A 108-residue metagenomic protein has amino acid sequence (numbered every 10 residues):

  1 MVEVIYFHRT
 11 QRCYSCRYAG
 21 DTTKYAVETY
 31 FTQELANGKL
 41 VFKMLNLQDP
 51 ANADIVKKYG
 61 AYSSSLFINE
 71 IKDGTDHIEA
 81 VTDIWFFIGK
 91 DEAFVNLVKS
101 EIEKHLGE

Functional and structural regions predicted by a protein language model:
M1-T29: Local sequence-structure signature of Cys/Sec-based thiol-disulfide redox active-site neighborhoods
E3-Y6, S65-N69: Soluble periplasmic/extracytoplasmic beta-strand elements of cell-envelope proteins
R9-C16, G20, D49, F87-V95: Solvent-exposed, acidic/flexible segments
T10-R12, L47-N52, K72-T75: Solvent-exposed loop/turn segments at secondary-structure junctions within structured extracellular/periplasmic domains
L35-A51: Thiol-based oxidoreductase modules, predominantly thioredoxin-like and allied folds used for disulfide exchange
A53-A61: Charged, often glycine-rich, active-site loop that binds/positions anionic groups
I68-E108: Non-catalytic, surface beta->alpha helical segment in thiol-disulfide oxidoreductase systems
